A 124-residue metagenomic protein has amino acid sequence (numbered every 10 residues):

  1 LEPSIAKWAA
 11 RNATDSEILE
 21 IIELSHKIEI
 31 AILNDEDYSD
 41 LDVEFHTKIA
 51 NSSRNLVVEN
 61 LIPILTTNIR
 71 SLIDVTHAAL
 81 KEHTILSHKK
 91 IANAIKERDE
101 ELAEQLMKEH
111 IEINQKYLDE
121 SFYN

Functional and structural regions predicted by a protein language model:
L1-D74, L86-H88, A92, L102-I113: Conserved amphipathic alpha-helical segments that form helical-bundle/coiled-coil interaction surfaces
A79-H83: Short helix-capping and inter-helix turn/linker motifs at the boundaries of alpha-helical repeat units
E112-S121: Short arginine-rich
